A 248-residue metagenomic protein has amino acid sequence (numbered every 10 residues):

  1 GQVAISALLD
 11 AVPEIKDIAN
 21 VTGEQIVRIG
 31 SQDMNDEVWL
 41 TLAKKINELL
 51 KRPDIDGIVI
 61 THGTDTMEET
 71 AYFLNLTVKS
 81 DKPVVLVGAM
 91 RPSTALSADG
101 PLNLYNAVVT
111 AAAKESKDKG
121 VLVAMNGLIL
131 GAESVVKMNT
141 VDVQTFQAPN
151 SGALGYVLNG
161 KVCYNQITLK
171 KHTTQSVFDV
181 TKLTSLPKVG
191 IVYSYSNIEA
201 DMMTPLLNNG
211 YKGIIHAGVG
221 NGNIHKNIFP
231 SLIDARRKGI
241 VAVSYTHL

Functional and structural regions predicted by a protein language model:
G1-A4, T66, Y72-V85, G100-N106 (+1 more regions): A glycine- and small-aliphatic-rich helix-loop capping segment at beta-alpha/alpha-beta transitions that lines
G1-L49, P230: ATP/NTP phosphate-donor binding region
A11-V12, G131-K212, H216, N221: Accessory alpha-helical/coil subdomains and C-terminal extensions that flank or cap enzyme catalytic cores
P53-D56, G210-K212: Short acidic/histidine-rich motifs immediately flanking catalytic phosphotransfer sites in two-component signaling
I60-D81, I224-I233: Short Gly/Thr/Asp-enriched flexible loops that form oxyanion-binding sites at enzyme active sites
S80-K82, K238-V241: A short helix->loop->beta-strand "cap" motif at the edges of active sites that frequently abuts
V87-L158: Internal gly/pro-rich beta-alpha loop/helix module that stabilizes soluble enzyme cofactors or their anionic handles
T246: Conserved small/polar residues in nucleotide/adenosyl-binding loops
